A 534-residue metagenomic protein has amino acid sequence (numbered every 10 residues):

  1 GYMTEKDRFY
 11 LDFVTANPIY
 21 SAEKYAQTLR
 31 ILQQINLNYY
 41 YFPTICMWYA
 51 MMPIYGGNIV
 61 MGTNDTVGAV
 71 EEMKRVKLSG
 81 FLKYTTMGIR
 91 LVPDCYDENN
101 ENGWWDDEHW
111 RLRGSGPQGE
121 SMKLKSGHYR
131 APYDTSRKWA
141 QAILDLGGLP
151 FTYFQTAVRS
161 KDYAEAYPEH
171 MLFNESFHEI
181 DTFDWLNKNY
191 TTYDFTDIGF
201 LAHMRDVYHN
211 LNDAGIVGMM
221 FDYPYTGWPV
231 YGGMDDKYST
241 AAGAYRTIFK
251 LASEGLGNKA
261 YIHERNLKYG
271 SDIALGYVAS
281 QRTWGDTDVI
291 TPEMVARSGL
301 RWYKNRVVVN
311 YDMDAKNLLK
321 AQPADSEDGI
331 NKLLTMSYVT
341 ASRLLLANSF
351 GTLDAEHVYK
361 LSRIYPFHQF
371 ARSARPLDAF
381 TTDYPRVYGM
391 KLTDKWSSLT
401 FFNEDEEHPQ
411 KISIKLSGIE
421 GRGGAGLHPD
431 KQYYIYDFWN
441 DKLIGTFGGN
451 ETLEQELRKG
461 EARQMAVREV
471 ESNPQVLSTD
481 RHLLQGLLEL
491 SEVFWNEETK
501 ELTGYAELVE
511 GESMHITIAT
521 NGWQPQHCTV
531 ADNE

Functional and structural regions predicted by a protein language model:
G1, T452-E456, E492, G504-Y505: Beta-strand-rich interaction surfaces with strong enrichment in secreted/lumenal proteins
G1-Y41, A324: Beta-strand-rich recognition/accessory modules
I45-H209, A214-D235: Aromatic-lined carbohydrate-binding/catalytic grooves of carbohydrate-active enzymes
A166-A202, D206, G243-A355, T381: Glycan-recognition surfaces
K188, A321-T352, P366-S397, F401-E406 (+2 more regions): Catalytic domains of carbohydrate-active enzymes that cleave complex glycans
S337-T340, L345, F380-L427, A466-R468 (+1 more regions): Carbohydrate-binding surface patches
I419-D441, A519-D532: Solvent-exposed beta-hairpin/edge-strand motifs
F447-L487, E534: C-terminal beta-strand-rich structural cap/linker in extracellular carbohydrate-active enzymes
